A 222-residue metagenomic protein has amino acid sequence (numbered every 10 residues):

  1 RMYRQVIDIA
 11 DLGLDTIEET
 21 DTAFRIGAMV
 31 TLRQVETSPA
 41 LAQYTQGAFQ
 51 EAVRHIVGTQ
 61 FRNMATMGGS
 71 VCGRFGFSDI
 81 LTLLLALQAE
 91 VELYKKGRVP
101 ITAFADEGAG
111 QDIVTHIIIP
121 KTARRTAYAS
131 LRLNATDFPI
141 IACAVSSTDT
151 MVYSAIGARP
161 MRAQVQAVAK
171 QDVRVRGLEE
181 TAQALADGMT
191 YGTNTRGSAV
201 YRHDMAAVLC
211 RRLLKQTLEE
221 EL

Functional and structural regions predicted by a protein language model:
R1-L222: C-terminal structural segment of proteins
